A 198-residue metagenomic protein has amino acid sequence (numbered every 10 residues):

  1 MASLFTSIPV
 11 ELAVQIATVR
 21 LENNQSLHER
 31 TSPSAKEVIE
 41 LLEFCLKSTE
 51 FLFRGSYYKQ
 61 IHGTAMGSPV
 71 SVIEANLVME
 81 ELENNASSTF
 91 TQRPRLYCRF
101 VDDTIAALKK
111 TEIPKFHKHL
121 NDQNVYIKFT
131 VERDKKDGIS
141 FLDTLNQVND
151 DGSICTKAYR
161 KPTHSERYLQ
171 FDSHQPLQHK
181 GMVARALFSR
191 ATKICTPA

Functional and structural regions predicted by a protein language model:
M1-A198: Charged structural interfaces that engage phosphate-rich ligands and support phosphoryl-transfer chemistry
